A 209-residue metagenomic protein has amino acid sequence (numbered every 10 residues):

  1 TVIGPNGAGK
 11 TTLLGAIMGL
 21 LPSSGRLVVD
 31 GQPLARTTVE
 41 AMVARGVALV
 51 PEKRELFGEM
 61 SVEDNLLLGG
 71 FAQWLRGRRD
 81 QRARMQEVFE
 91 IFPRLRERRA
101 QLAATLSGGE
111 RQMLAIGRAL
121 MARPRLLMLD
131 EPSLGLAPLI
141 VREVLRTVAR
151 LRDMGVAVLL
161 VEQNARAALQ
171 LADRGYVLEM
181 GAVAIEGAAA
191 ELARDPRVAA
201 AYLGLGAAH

Functional and structural regions predicted by a protein language model:
T1-H209: Glycine-rich phosphate-binding loops of nucleotide-dependent enzymes
